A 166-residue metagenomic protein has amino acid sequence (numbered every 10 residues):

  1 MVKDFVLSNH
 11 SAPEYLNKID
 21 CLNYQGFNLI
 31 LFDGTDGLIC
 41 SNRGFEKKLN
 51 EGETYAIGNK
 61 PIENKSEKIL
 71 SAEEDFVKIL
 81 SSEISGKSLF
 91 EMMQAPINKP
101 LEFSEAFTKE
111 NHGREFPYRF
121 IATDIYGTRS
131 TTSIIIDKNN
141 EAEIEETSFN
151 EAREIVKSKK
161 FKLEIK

Functional and structural regions predicted by a protein language model:
M1-K166: N-terminal nucleophile
